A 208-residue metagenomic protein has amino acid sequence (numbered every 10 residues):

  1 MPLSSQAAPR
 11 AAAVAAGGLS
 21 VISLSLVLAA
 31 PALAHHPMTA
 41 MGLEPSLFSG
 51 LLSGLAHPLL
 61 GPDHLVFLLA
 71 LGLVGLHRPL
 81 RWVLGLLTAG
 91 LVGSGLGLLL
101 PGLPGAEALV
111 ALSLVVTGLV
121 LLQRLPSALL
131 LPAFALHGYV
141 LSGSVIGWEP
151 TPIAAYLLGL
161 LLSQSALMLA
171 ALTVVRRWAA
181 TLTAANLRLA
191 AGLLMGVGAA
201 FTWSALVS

Functional and structural regions predicted by a protein language model:
M1-D63, L206-S208: Histidine-/acidic- and/or cysteine-rich, low-complexity loops and terminal segments associated with membrane
A34, G61-H64, V115, A135-H137 (+1 more regions): Divalent metal-coordination and catalytic microenvironments
T39-L47, L103-V110, Y139-L160, F201-S208: Interfacial helix-loop-helix junctions of multi-pass membrane proteins
F48-L96: Juxtamembrane transmembrane-helix termini in multi-pass membrane transport proteins
H64-G72, L112-V120, L162-V175, V197: Hydrophobic cores of alpha-helical transmembrane segments in multi-pass inner/ER membrane proteins, independent
G75-E107, P150-A179, L187: A small-residue-rich subset of transmembrane alpha-helices
L76-L84, V120-L129: Membrane-helix interface "capping/anchor" motifs
N186-L206: Final/C-terminal transmembrane alpha-helix of multipass membrane proteins
